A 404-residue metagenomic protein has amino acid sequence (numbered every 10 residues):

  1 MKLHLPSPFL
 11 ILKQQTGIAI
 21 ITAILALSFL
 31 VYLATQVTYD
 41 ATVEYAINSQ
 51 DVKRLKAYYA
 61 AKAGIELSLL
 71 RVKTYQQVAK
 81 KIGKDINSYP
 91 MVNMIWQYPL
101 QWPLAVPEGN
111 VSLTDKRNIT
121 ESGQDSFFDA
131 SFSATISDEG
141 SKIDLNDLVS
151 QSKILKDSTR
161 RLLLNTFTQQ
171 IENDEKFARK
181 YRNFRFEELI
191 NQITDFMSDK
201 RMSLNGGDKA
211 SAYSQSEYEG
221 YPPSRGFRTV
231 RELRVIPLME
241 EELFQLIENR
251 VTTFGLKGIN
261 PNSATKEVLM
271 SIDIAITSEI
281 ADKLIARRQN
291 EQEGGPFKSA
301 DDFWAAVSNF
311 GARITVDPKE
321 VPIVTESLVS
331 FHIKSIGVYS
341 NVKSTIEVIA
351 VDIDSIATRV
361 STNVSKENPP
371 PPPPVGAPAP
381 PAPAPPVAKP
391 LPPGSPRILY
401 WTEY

Functional and structural regions predicted by a protein language model:
K2-P8, A19, A23, L27-F29 (+2 more regions): Compositional signature of intrinsically disordered, low-complexity segments enriched in polar residues
L3-F167, E172, Y181, I336 (+4 more regions): Beta-strand/loop motifs with alternating small/hydrophobic and polar/acidic residues, enriched in the first structured
Y32, Y39, Y58-Y59, F196 (+3 more regions): Aromatic side chains
Y45-A46, K53, A178, Y218 (+2 more regions): Residue-level detector of alpha-helix boundaries and kinks
T74-G294, S299, L391: N-terminal pilin/flagellin-like segments and related low-complexity appendage regions
